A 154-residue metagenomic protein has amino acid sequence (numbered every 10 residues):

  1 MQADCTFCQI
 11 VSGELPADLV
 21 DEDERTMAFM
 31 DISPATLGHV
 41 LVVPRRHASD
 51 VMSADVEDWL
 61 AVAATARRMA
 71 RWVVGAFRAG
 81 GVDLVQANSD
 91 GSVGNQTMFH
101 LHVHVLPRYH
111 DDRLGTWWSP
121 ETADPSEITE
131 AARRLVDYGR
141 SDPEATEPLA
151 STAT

Functional and structural regions predicted by a protein language model:
M1-T154: HIT superfamily nucleotide-processing domains
